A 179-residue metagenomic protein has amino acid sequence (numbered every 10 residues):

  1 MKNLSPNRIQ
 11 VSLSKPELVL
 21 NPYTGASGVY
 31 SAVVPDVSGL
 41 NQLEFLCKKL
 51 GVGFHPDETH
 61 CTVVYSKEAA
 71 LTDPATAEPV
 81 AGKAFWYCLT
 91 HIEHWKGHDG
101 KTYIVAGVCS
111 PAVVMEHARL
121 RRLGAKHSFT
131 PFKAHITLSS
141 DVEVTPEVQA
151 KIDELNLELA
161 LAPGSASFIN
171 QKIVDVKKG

Functional and structural regions predicted by a protein language model:
K2-G179: Histidine-dependent nucleotide/RNA phosphoesterase domain, centered on the 2H-phosphoesterase fold with its duplicated
